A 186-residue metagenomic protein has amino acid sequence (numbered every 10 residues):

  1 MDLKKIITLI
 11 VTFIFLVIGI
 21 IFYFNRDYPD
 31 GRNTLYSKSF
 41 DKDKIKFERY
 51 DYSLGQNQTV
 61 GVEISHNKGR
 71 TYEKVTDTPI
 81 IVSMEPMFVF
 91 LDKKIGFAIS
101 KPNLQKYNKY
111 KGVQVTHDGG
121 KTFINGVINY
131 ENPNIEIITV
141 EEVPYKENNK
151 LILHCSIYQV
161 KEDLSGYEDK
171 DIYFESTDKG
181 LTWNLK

Functional and structural regions predicted by a protein language model:
M1-F13: N-terminal Sec-pathway targeting helices
Y28-L54: Beta-strand-rich domains and repeat architectures in extracellular enzymes and scaffolds, especially beta-propellers
G31-K38, V82-V89, P133-V143: Repeated scaffold domains used in trafficking and secretory/extracellular systems, primarily beta-propellers
D43-K46, K94-A98, E147-L153: Entry beta-strands of beta-propeller and related beta-repeat scaffolds
D51-Q56, P102-K106, Y158-D163: Short glycine/acidic-enriched loop and turn motifs that connect beta-strands
E63-K74, Q114-V127, F174-L185: Asp-box/BNR beta-propeller loop motif
V75-I80, V127-E131: Short loop/turn motifs that cap or connect beta-strands within the blades of beta-propeller-type repeat domains
E141-K186: Acidic, small-residue rich beta-repeat scaffolds with periodic aromatic anchors
